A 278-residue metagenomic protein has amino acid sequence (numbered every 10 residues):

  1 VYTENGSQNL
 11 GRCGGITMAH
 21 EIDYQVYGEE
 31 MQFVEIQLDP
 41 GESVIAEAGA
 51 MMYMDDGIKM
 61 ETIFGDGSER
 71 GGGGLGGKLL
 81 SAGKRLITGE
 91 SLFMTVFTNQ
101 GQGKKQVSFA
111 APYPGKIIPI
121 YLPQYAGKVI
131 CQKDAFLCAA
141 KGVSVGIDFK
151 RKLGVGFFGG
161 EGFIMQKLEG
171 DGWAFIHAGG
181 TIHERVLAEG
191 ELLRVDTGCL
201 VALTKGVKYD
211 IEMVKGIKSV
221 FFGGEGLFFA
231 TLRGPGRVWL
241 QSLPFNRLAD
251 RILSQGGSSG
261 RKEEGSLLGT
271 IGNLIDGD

Functional and structural regions predicted by a protein language model:
V1-T17: Short, Lys/Arg-enriched N-terminal segments with co-localized hydrophobic residues within the first ~10-30 amino acids
G15-D278: Composition-driven recognition of glycine/serine/threonine/acidic- and proline-rich low-complexity segments and repeats
